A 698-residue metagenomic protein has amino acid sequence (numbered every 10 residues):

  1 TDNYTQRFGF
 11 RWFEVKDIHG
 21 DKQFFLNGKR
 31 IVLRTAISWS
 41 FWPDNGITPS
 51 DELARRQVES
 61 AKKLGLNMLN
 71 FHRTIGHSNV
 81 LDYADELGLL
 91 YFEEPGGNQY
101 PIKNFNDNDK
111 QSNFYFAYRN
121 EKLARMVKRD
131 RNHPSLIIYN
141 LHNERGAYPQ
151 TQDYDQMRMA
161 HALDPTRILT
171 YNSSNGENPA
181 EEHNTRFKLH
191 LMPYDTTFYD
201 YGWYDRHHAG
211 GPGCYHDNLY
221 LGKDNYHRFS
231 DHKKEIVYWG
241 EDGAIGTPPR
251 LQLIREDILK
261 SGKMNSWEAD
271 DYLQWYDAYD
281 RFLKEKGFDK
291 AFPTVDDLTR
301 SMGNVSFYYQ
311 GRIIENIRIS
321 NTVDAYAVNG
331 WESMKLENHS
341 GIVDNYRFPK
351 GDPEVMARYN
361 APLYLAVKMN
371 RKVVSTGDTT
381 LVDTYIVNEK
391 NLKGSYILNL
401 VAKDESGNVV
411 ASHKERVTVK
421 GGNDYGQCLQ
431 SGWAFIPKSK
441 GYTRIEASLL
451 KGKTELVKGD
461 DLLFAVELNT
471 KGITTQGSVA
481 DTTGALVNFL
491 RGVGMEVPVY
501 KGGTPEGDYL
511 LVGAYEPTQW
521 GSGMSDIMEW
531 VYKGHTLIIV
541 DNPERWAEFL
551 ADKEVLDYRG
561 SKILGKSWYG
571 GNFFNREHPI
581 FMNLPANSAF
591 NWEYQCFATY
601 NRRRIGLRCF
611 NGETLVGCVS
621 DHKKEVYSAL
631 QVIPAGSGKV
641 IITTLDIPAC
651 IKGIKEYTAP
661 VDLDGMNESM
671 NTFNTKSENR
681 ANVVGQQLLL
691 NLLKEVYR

Functional and structural regions predicted by a protein language model:
T1-H72, Y83, I137-I138, D153 (+4 more regions): Secreted/periplasmic carbohydrate-active enzymes, especially glycoside hydrolases
F24-L90, T475-F549: Conserved, compact domain cores that house catalytic/ligand-binding motifs in diverse enzymes and effector modules
E59-S60, M68-E332, E337-D344: Substrate-binding/catalytic cleft of secreted carbohydrate-active enzymes, primarily glycoside hydrolases
G146, G176-E177, G243-G246, E332-K335 (+5 more regions): Short, solvent-exposed loop/turn segments at secondary-structure junctions
N218, K223, V237, R491 (+5 more regions): Catalytic beta-strand/loop cores that center a nucleophilic Ser/Cys/Thr and support acyl-enzyme chemistry
S340-V343, R347, T379, Y385 (+7 more regions): Extracellular ligand-binding/catalytic regions of CAZymes and related secreted enzymes and adhesion modules
K440-S448, G452-V512, D541-P543, D557-G570 (+1 more regions): Aromatic-Pro/Gly-enriched surface loop or interdomain linker that acts as a lid/target-recognition segment
E516-F597, V684: A glycine-rich, often tryptophan-bearing local segment used as a flexible ligand/cofactor-contacting loop or short
